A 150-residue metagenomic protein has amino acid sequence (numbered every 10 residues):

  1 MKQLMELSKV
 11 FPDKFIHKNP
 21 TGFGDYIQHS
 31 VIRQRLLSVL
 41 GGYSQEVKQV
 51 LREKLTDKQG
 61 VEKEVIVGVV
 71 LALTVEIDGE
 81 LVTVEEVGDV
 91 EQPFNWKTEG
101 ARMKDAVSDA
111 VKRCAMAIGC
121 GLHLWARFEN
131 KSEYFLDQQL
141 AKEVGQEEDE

Functional and structural regions predicted by a protein language model:
M1-S30: N-terminal, Lys/Arg- and Ser/Thr-rich interaction peptides
Q28-A141: Positively charged, aromatic-enriched nucleic acid-contacting surfaces
G145-E150: Accessory terminal regions of nucleic-acid processing enzymes
